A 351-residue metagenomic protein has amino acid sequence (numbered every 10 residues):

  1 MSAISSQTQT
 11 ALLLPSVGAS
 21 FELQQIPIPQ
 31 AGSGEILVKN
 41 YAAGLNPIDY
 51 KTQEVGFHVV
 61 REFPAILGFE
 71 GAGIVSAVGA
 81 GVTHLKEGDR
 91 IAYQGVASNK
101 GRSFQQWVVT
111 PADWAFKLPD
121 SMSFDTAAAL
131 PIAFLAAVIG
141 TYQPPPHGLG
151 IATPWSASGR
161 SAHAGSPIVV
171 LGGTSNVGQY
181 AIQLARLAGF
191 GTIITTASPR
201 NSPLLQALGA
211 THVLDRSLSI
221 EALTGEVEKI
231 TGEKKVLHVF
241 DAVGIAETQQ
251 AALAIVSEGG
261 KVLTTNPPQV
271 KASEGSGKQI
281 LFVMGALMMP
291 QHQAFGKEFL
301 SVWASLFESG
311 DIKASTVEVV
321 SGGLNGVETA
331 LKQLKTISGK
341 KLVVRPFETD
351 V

Functional and structural regions predicted by a protein language model:
M1-F21, G34, G56, I151-S161 (+2 more regions): Eukaryotic N-terminal targeting leaders
A3, Q291-V351: C-terminal hydrophobic helical "lid"/dimerization subdomain of Rossmann-like NAD(P)H-dependent oxidoreductases
S5, L85-K86, V256: Short, well-ordered loop/turn sites that connect or cap secondary structure elements
T10-A11, D89-R90, K261: Residue-level marker of beta-strand positions
P27-L45, E54-K100, W114, P119-M122: Glycine-rich beta-strand-centered segment in the early N-terminal region that forms part of a ligand/cofactor-binding
D125-A128: C-terminal boundary of histidine-terminating zinc-finger modules
L130-L218: Mid-domain Rossmann-like dinucleotide-binding core that forms the NAD(H)/NADP(H) cofactor-binding site
S158-A164, H212-M289: Glycine-rich cofactor phosphate-binding loops and adjacent beta1-alpha1 units of small-molecule cofactor enzyme domains
